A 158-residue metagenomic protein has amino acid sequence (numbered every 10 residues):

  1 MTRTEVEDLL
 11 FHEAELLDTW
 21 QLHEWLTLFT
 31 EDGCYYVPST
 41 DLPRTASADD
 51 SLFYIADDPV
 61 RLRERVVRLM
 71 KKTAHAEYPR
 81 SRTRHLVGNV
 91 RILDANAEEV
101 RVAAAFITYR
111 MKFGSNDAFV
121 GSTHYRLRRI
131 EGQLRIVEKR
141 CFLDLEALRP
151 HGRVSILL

Functional and structural regions predicted by a protein language model:
M1-E31: Short, low-complexity N-terminal intrinsically disordered segments enriched in polar/charged residues
E7-D8, T83-H85, A118-V120: Short solvent-exposed loop/turn micro-motifs enriched in small/polar/acidic residues
E13, W25, L62, V102 (+1 more regions): Hydrophobic pocket/interface hotspot
E31-A103: A solvent-exposed, acidic/Ser-Thr-rich amphipathic alpha-helical stretch
A97-A103, F113, V120-R153: Short beta-strand edge/turn micro-motifs at domain boundaries
R110: Catalytic core of tubulin tyrosine ligase-like
S155-L158: Short hydrophobic/aromatic patches at helix-to-coil boundaries
